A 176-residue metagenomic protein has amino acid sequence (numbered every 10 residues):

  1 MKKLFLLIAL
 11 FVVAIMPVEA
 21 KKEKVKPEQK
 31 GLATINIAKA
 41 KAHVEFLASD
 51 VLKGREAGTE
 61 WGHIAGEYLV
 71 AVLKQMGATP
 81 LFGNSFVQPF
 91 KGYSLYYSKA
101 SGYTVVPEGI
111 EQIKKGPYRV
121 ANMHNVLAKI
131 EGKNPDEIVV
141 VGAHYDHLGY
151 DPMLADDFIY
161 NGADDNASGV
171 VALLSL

Functional and structural regions predicted by a protein language model:
M1-K24: Bacterial Sec-dependent N-terminal signal peptides
K26-T34, D50-E60, Q112-P117, L154-N166: Second-shell loop/turn segments in exported
I35, K39-A42, F46, E60-Q75 (+2 more regions): Extracytoplasmic/secreted proteins, especially bacterial periplasmic and envelope-associated proteins
L47, L73, G116-P152: Acidic/His- and Gly-rich active-site-bordering loop/insert found across diverse amide/peptide-bond hydrolases
V51-G54, T79-P80, Y96-Y97, K133-P135 (+1 more regions): Solvent-exposed loop/turn segments at secondary-structure junctions within structured extracellular/periplasmic domains
R55-K129: A non-catalytic alpha/beta surface segment that caps or lines the substrate-entry region of metallo-dependent hydrolase
G58, N84, G102, I138-V139 (+1 more regions): Short, solvent-exposed loop/turn and secondary-structure capping segments
A128, V141-L176: Alpha-helical metal-binding/catalytic segments enriched in His/Glu/Asp
